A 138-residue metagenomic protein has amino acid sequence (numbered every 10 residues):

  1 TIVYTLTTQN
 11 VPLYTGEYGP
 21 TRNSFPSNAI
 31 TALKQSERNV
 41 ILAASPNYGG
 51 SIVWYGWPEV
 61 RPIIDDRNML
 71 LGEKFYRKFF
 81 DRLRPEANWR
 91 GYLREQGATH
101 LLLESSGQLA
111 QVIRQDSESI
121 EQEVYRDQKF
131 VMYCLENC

Functional and structural regions predicted by a protein language model:
T1-Q35, N47-G49, N68, F80-R84: Membrane-proximal, lumen/periplasm-facing interface regions of secretory-pathway glyco- and lipid-modifying enzymes
Y14-T15, E73-F75: A short, structure-level motif marking secondary-structure boundaries and short turns
G16-T21, Y55-R61, W89: Short low-complexity stretches enriched in small and charged residues
E17-G19, V40-I41, K78-F80, A98: Second-shell loop/turn segments in exported
T31-K34, V53, R94, R114-Q115: Alpha-helix boundary recognition
L33-E73, T99-S106, Y133: Short periplasmic/luminal acceptor-recognition loop of GT-C membrane glycosyltransferases, typified by
F75-M132: Periplasmic/luminal catalytic loop of GT-C fold multi-pass membrane glycosyltransferases that transfer sugars from
